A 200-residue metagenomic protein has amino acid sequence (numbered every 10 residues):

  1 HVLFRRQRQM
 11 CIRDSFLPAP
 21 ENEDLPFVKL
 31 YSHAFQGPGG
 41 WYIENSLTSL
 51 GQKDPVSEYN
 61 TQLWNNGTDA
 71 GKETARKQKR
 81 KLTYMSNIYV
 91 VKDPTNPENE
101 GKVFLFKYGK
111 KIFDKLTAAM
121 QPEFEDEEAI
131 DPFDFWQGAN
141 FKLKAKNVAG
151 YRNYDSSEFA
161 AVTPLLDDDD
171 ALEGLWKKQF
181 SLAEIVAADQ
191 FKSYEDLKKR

Functional and structural regions predicted by a protein language model:
H1-R8, I12: Single conserved hydrophobic/aromatic residue that forms the stacking wall/gate of nucleotide- or nucleobase-binding
L3, K79-K81, W136: Short coil/turn motifs at beta-sheet boundaries
R13-D14, Y84, A139: Structural beta-strand/beta-sheet cores of well-ordered domains, especially the beta-sheet scaffolds that support
F16-P18: Eukaryotic complex-assembly regions enriched in large gene-expression and RNA-handling proteins
N22-D126: Short, contiguous, well-structured surface segments enriched in hydrophobic/aromatic residues
K92-R200: Compact mixed alphabeta submodule
